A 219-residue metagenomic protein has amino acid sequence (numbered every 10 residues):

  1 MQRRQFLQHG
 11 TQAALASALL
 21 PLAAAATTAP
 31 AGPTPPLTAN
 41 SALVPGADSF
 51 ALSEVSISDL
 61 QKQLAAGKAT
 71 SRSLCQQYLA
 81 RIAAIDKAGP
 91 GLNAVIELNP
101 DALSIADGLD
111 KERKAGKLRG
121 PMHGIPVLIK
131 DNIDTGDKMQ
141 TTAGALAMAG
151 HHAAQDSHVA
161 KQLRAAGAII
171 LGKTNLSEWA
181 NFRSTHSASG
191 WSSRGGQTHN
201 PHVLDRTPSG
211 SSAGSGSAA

Functional and structural regions predicted by a protein language model:
M1-S17: N-terminal secretory signal peptides and thylakoid transit peptides that target proteins across membranes
G10, L22-A25, Q63: Low-complexity, intrinsically disordered/propeptide-like segments
L19, P36-A219: Gly/Ser-rich catalytic/binding loops embedded in alpha/beta enzyme cores
L22-P36: Signal peptide processing junction and immediate N-terminal pro/mature segment of secreted/exported proteins
